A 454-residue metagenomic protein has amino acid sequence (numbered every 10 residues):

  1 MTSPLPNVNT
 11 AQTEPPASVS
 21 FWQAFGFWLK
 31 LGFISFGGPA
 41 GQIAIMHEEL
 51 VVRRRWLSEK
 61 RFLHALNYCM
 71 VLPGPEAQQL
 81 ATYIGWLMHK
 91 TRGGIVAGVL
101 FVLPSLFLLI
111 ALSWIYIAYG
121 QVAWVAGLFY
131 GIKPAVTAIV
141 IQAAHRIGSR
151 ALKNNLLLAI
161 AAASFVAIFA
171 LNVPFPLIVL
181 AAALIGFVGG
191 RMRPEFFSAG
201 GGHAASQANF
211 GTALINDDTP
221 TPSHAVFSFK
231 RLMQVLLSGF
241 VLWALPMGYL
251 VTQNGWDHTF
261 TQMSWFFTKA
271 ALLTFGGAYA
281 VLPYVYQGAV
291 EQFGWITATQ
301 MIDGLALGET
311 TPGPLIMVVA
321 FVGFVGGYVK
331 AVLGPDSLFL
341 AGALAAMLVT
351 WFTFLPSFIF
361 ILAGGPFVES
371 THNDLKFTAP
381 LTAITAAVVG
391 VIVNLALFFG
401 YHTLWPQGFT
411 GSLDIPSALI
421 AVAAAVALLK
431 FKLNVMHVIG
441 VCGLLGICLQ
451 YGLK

Functional and structural regions predicted by a protein language model:
M1-L72, E76, Y83-T311, L315-K454: Multi-pass membrane proteins that catalyze or facilitate reactions on polyprenyl-/lipid-phosphate substrates and their
